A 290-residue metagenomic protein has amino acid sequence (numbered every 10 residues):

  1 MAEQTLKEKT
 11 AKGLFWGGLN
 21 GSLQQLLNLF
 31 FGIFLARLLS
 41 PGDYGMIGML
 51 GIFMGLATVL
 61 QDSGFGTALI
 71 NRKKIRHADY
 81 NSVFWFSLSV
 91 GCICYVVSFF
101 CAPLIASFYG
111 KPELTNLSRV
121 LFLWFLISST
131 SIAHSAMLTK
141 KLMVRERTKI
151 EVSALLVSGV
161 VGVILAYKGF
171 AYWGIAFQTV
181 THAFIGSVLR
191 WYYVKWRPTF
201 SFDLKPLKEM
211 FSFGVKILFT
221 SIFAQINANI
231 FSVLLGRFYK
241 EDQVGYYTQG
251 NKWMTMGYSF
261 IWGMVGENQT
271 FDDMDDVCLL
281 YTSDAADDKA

Functional and structural regions predicted by a protein language model:
M1-L29, T67-I70, K74-W85, L114 (+3 more regions): N-terminal membrane topogenesis motif
M1-L6, T10, R145, V188-V233 (+5 more regions): Interhelical loop/hinge segments that connect adjacent transmembrane helices in multipass membrane
K7, A68-H77, I127-I150, K168 (+3 more regions): Membrane-interface junctions at transmembrane-helix termini in multi-pass inner-membrane proteins
A11-Q24, H77-N81, S87, L123 (+2 more regions): Alpha-helical transmembrane segments of multi-pass membrane transporters/permeases
F31, P41-Q61, W124, K216 (+2 more regions): Alpha-helical transmembrane segments of polytopic membrane transporters and translocases
G48, T115-F122, I150-K195, S212-F213 (+3 more regions): Hydrophobic alpha-helical transmembrane segments
L56-L60, V96-F100, K111-H134, T148-L156 (+1 more regions): Alpha-helical transmembrane segments of multi-pass membrane proteins
V59-H77, A136-K140, G250, M254-S283: Helix-loop junctions and terminal segments of transmembrane helices in multi-pass membrane transport/translocation
